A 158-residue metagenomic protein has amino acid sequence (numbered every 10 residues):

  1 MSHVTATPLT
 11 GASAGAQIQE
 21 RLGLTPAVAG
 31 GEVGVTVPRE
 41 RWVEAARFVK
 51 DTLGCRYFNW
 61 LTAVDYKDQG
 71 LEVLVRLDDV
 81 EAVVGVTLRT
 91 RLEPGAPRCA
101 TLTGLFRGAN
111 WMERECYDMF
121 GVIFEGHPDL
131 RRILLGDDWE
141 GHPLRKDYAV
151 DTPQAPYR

Functional and structural regions predicted by a protein language model:
M1-R158: Terminal low-complexity/charged segments
